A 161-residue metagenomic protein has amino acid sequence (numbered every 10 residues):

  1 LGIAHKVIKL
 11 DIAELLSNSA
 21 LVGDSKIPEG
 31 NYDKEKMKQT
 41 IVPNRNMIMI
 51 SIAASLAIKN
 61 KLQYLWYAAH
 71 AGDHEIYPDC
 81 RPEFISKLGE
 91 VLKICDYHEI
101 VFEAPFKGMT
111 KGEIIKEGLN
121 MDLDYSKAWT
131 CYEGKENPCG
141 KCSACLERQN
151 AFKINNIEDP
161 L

Functional and structural regions predicted by a protein language model:
L1-D122: ATP-dependent adenylation/nucleotidyltransferase module used to activate substrates
S51, K127-N150: Local cysteine-cluster metal-coordination motifs and their immediate loop/turn environment, predominantly Fe-S cluster
D73, F152-K153: Glycine-rich nucleotide phosphate-binding loop and flanking beta-alpha elements of Rossmann-like dinucleotide-binding
D96, K153-N156: Short amphipathic alpha-helical interaction/hinge segments
G134-K135, N156-L161: Short cysteine/histidine-rich metal-coordination sites, predominantly Zn2+-binding motifs
